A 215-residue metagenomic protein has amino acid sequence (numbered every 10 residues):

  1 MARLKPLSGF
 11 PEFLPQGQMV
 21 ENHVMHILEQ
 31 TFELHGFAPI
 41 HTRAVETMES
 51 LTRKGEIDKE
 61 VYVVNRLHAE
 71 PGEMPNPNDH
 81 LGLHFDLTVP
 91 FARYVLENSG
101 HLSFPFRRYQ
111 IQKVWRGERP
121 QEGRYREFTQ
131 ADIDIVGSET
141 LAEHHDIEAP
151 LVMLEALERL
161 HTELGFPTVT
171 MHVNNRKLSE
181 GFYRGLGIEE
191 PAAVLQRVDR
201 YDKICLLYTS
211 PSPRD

Functional and structural regions predicted by a protein language model:
A2-S210: Extended, charged alpha-beta segments that form solvent-exposed binding/catalytic grooves in nucleic-acid-handling
P211-D215: A short, hydrophobic C-terminal helix/tail in secreted or cell-surface proteins
